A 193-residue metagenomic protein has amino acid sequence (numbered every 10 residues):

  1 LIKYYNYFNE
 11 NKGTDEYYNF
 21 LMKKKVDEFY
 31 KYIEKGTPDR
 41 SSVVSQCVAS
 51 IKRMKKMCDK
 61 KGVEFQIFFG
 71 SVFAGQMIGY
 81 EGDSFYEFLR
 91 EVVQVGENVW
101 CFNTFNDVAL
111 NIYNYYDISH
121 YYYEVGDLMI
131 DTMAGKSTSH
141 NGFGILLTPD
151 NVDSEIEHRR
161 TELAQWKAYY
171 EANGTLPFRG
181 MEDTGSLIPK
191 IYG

Functional and structural regions predicted by a protein language model:
L1-D59, L146-G193: Secreted/periplasmic serine-hydrolase-like ester/acetyl group-modifying domain
K23, I67-V72, F102-F105: Short loop/turn segments at strand-loop or loop-helix junctions that form parts of catalytic or ligand-binding pockets
P38-V44, Q76-I78, Y115-Y116: Second-shell loop/turn segments in exported
S50-F65, E91-V99: A structural motif corresponding to the C-terminal end of an alpha-helix and its immediate exit/capping segment
S50-K55, G75-Y80, F85-E87: Short secondary-structure capping micro-motifs at structural edges
M57-G79: Active-site segments of SGNH/GDSL-like serine hydrolases that catalyze O-acetyl group transfer/hydrolysis on lipids
G79-E81, Y86-G193: C-terminal regions of proteins
